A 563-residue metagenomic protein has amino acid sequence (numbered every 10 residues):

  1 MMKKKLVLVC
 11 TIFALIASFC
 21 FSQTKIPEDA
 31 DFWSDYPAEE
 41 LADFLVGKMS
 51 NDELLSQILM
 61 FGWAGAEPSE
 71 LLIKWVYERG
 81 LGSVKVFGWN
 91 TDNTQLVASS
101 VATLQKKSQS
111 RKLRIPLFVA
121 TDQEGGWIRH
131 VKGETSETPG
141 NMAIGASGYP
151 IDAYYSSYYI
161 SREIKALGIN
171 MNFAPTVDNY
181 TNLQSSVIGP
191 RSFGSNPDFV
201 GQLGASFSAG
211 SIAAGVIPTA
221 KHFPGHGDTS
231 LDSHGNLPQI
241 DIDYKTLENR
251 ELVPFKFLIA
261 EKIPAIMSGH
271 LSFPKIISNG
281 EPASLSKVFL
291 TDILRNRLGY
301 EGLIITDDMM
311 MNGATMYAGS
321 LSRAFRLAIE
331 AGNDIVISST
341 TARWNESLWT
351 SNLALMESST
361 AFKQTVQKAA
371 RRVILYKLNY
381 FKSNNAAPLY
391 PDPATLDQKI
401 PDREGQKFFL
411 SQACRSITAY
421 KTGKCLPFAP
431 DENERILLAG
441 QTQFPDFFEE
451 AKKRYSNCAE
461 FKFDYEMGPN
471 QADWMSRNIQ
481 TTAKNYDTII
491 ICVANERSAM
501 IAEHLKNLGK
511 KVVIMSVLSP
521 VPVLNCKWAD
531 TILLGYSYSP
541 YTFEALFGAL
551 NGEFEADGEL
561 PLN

Functional and structural regions predicted by a protein language model:
M1-V9: Bacterial N-terminal signal peptides that target proteins for export
V9-S18: Bacterial N-terminal signal peptides
S22-K74, E78, A318-N563: Preference for extracellular/luminal or secreted protein segments
S50, N93-L113, W127-R129, S195-T365 (+1 more regions): Second-shell residues forming the walls of enzyme active-site clefts
Q57-G62, G82-G88, P116-T121, G125-W127 (+11 more regions): Structural recognition of the beta-strand scaffold that forms the well-ordered cores of secreted hydrolase catalytic
I58-P68, N141-Y154, N236-R250, N312-G319: Active-site mouth loops of central-metabolism enzymes
W75-T94, F173, L183-Q184, L258-G280 (+1 more regions): Short acidic, glycine-rich surface-loop motifs adjacent to enzyme active sites
I144-I169, T176-S192, N196-P197, G204 (+4 more regions): A substrate-binding/cap region within the structured catalytic cores of diverse enzymes
